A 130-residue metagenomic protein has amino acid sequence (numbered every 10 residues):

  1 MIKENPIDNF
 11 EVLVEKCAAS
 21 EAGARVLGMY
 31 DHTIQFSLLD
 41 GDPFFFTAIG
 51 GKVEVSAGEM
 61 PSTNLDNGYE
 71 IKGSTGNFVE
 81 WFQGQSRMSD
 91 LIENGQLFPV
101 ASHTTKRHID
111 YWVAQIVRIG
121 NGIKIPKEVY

Functional and structural regions predicted by a protein language model:
M1-Y130: Feature captures hydrophobic
